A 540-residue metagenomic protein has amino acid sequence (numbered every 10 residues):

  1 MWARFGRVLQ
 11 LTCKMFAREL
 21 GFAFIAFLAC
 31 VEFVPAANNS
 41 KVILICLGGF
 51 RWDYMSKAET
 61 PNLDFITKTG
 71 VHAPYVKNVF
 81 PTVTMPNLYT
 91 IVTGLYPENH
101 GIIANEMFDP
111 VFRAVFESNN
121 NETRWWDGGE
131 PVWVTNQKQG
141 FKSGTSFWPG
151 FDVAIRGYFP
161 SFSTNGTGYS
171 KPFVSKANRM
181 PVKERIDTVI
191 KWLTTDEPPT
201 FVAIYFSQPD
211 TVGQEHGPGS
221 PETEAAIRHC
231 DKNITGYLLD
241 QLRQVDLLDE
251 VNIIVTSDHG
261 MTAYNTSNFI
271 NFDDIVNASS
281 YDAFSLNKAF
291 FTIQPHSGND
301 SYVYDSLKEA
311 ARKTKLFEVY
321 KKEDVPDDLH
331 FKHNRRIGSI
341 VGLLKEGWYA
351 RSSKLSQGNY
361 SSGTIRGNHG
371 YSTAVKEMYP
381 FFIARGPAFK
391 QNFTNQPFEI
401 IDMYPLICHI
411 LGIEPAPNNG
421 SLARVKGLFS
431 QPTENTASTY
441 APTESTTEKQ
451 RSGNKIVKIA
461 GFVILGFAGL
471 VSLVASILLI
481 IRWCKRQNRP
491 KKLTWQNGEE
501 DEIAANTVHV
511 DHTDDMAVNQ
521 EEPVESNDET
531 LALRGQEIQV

Functional and structural regions predicted by a protein language model:
F33-V71, D515, V524-A532: Active-site-proximal N-terminal segment of extracellular/periplasmic enzymes that hydrolyze or transfer
D53-N99: Short, structured active-site-proximal loop/turn typified by the sulfatase FGly-forming signature C/S-X-P-X-R
G94-P218: His/Asp/Glu-rich, glycine-adjacent segments that coordinate divalent cations and/or stabilize oxyanion chemistry on
R179-T194, V202, P209-V251, I407 (+1 more regions): A long, amphipathic alpha-helix that forms part of the scaffold/cap immediately adjacent to metal-dependent active
A283-T394, F398-L406: Active-site neighborhoods of enzymes that stabilize oxyanions during catalysis
S445-L465: Extracellular juxtamembrane-to-transmembrane boundary of type I single-pass membrane glycoproteins
A468-K485: Single-pass type I membrane-protein transmembrane alpha-helix
R489-V540: Cytosolic C-terminal tails of single-pass type I membrane
